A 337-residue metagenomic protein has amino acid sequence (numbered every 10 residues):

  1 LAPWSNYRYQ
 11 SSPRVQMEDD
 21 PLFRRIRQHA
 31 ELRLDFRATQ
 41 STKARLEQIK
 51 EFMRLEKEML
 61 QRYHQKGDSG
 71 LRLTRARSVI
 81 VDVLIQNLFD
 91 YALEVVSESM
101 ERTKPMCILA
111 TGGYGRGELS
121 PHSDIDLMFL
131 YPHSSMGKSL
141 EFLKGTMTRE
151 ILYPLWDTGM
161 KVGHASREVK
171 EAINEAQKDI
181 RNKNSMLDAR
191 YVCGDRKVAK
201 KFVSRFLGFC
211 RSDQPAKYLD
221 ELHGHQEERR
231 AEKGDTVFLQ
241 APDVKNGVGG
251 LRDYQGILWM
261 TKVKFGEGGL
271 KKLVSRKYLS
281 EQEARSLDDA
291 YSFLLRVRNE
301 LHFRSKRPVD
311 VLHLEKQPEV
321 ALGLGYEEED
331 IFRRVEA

Functional and structural regions predicted by a protein language model:
A2-A337: A nucleotide- and high-energy phosphate-metabolite-utilizing enzyme signature
